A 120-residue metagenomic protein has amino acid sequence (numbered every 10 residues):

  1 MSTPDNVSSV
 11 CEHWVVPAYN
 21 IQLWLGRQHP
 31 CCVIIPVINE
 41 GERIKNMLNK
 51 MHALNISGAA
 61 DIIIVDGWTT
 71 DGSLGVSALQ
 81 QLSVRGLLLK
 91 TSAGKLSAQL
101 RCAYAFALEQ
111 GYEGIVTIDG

Functional and structural regions predicted by a protein language model:
M1-K50: N-proximal low-complexity "stem/linker" segments adjacent to membrane-targeting elements
H29-C32, H52-I63, R85-G86: Short loop->beta transition adjacent to catalytic acidic/histidine clusters or analogous donor-positioning motifs
I35-V37, D66, I118: Short beta-strand/turn micro-motifs composed of small residues that flank or help shape donor/cofactor-binding pockets
E42-N46, D71, A98: Residue-level preference for short helical/loop micro-motifs built around acidic side chains
D66-G75: A conserved acidic beta->alpha catalytic loop
G67-W68, T91-A93, G120: Short, ordered loop/turn segments at secondary-structure junctions
L74-Q110: Conserved donor nucleotide-binding strand/loop of the catalytic core
Y112-G120: Short beta-strand-to-loop acidic/aromatic patch adjacent to the donor-nucleotide binding site
